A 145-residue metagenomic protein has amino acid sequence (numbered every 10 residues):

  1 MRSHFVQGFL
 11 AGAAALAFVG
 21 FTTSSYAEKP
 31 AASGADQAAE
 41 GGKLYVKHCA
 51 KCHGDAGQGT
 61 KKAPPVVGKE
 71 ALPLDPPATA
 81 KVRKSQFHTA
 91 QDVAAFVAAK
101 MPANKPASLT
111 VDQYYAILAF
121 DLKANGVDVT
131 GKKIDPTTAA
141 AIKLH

Functional and structural regions predicted by a protein language model:
M1-A35, V129, K133-H145: N-terminal export/targeting leaders of redox proteins
S24-L44, T60, K105: Electrostatic cytochrome c docking/interface patches
G41, Y45-D55, I117, D121: The canonical Cys-X-X-Cys-His
Q58-V93: Gly/Gly-Pro-rich "capping" loops immediately C-terminal to redox-active cysteine motifs in periplasmic/lumenal
F87-A98, V111, Y115-A119: An amphipathic alpha-helix signature
N104-H145: Flexible coil segments in periplasmic/lumen-exposed cytochrome c-class electron-transfer proteins
